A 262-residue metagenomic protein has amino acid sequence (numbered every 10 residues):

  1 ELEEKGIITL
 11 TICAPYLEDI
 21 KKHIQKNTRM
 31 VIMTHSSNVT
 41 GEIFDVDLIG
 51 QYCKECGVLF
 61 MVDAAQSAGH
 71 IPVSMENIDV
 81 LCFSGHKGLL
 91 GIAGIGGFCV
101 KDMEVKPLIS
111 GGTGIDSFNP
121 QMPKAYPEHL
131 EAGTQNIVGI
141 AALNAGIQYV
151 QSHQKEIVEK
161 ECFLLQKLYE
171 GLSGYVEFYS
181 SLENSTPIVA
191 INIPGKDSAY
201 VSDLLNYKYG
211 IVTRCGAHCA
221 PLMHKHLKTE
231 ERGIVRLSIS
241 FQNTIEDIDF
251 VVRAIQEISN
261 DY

Functional and structural regions predicted by a protein language model:
E1-Y262: Pyridoxal 5′-phosphate
